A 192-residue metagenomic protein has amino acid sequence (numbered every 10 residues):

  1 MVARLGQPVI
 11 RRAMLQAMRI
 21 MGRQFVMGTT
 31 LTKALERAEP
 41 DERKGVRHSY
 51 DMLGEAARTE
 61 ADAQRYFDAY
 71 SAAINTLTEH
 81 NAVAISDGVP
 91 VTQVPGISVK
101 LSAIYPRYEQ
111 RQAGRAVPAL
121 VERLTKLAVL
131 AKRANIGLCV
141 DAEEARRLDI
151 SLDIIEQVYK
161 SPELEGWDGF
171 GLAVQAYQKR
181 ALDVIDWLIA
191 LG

Functional and structural regions predicted by a protein language model:
M1-G192: Positively charged, amphipathic and often flexible ligand-engagement surfaces
